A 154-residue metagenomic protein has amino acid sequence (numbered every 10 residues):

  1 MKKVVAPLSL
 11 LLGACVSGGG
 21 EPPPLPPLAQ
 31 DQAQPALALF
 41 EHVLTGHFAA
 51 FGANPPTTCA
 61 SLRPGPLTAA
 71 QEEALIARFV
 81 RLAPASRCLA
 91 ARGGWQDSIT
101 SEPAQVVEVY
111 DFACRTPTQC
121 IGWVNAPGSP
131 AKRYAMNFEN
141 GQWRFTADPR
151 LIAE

Functional and structural regions predicted by a protein language model:
M1-V4: Positively charged n-region of N-terminal signal peptides that target proteins for export
A6-S9: Sec-dependent N-terminal signal peptides
L12-A14: C-terminal motif of bacterial Sec signal peptides marking the signal peptidase cleavage site
V16-G128, R150-E154: Flexible low-complexity loop/turn motifs enriched in small/helix-breaking residues
A131-A153: Short beta-strand edge/turn micro-motifs at domain boundaries
